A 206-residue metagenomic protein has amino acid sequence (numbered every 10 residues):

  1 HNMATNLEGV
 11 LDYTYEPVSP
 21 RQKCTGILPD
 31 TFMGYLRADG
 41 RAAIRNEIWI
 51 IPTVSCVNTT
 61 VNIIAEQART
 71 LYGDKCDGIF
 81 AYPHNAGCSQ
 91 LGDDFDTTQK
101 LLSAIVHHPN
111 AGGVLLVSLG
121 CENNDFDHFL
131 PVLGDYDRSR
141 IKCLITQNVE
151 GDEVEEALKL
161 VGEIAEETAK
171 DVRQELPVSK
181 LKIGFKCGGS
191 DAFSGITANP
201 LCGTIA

Functional and structural regions predicted by a protein language model:
H1-A206: Metallocofactor- and cofactor-centric catalytic cores in central/energy metabolism, strongly enriched
